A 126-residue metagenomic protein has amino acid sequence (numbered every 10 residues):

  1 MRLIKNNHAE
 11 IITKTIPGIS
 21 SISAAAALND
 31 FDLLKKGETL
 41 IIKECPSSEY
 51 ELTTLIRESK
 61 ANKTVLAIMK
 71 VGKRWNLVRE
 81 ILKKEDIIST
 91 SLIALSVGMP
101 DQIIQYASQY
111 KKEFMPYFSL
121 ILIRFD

Functional and structural regions predicted by a protein language model:
M1-S59: Class I SAM-dependent methyltransferase SAM-binding "motif I" and its flanking Rossmann-like core
E58-D126: A contiguous loop/helix-start segment that scaffolds small-molecule binding in enzyme catalytic cores
